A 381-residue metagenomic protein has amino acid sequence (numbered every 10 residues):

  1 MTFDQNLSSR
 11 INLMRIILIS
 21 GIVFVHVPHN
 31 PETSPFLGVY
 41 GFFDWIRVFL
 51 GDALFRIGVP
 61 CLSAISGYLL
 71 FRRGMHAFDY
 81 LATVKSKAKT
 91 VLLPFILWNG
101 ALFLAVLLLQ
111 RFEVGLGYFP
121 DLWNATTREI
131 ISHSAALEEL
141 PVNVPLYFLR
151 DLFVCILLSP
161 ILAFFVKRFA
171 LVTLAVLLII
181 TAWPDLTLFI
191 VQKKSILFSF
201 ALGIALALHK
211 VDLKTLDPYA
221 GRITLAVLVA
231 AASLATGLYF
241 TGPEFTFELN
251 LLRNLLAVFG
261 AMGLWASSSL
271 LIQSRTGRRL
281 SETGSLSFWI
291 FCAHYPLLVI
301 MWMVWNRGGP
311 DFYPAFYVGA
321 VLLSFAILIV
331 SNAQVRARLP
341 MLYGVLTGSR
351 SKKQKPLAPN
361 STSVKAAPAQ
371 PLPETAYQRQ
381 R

Functional and structural regions predicted by a protein language model:
M1-L177, G308-R381: Membrane-cytosol interface segments of multi-pass membrane proteins, especially ER/Golgi lipid-handling enzymes
S20, F24-V27, A175-L188, A226-F240 (+1 more regions): Aromatic-anchored segments of alpha-helical transmembrane domains
R47-P60, L137-D151, W183-L202, T236-G263: Interfacial loop-to-helix transition and helix-capping segments at the boundaries of transmembrane helices
I57-P60, A257-A261, L286, F291-Y295 (+1 more regions): Transmembrane alpha-helical core positions of polytopic small-molecule transporters
S66-L70, V154, L158-L162, S199-K210 (+4 more regions): Transmembrane alpha-helical segments
P94-W98, A201-A205, A226-A231, V258 (+2 more regions): Small-residue-rich segments of transmembrane alpha-helices in multi-pass membrane proteins, especially helix faces
L158-V211: Loop-centered beta-sheet repeat module
V211-E282, P296-V299, V304, D311-A315: Alpha-helical transmembrane segments and terminal signal-anchor/GPI-anchor hydrophobic tails, characterized by long
